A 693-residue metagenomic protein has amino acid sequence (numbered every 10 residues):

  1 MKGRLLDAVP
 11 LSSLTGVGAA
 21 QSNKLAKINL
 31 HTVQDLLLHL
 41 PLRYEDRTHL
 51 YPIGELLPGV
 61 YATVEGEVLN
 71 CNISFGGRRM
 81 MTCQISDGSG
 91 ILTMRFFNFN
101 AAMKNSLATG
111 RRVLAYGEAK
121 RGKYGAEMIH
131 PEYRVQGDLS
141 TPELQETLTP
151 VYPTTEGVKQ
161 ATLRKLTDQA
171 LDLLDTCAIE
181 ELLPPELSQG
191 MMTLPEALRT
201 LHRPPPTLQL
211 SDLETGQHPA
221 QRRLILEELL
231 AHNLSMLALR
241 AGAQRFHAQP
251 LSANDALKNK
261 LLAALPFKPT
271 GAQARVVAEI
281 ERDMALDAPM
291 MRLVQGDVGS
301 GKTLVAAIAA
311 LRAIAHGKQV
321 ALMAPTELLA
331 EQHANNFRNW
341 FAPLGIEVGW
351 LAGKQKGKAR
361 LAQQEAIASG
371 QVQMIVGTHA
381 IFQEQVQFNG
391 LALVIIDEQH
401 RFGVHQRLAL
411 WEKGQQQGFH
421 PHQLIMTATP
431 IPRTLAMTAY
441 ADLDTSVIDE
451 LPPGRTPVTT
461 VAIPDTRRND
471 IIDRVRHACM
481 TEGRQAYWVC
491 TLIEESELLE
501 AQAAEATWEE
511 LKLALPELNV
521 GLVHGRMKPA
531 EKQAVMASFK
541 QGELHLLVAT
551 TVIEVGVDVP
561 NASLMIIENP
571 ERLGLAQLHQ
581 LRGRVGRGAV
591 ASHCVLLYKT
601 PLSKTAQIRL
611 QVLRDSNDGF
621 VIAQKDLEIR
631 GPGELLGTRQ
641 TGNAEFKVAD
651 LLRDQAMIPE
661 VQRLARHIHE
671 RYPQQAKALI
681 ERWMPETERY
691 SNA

Functional and structural regions predicted by a protein language model:
M1-L14, N23-A26, H232, G242: Long, highly charged, low-complexity intrinsically disordered interaction regions that mediate electrostatic DNA/RNA
L42-A62: Short boundary/loop segments of OB/S1/cold-shock single-stranded nucleic-acid-binding domains
P58-R79, G117: Structural detector for short beta-strands of small beta-barrel domains
S74-A264, T638, R671: Upstream accessory/linker segments immediately N-terminal to the RecA-like ATPase cores of bacterial MutS and a subset
F267-V277: N-terminal pre-Walker A segment at the start of P-loop NTPase domains
R275-A278, P289-Q611, H667, R671-Q675 (+1 more regions): Inter-lobe coupling/hinge segments of SF2-like helicase ATPases
P601-A693: C-terminal accessory region of SF2 helicases/translocases
